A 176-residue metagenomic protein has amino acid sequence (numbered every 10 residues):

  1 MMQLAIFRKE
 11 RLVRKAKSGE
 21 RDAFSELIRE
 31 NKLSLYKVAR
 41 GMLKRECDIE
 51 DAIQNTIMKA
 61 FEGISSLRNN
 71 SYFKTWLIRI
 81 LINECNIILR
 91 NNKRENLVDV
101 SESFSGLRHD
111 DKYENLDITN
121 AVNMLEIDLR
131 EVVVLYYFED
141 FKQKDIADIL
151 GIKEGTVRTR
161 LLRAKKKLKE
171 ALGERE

Functional and structural regions predicted by a protein language model:
M1-F7, K15, K112, D117-T119 (+2 more regions): C-terminal edge and immediately downstream basic/flexible tail or linker adjoining helix-turn-helix-like DNA-binding
M1-Q3, K17-E26, Y36-N55, E154 (+1 more regions): Short, charged helix-capping/linker segments at alpha-helix termini
A5-K9, I87, K93-N123, K142: Internal acidic/polar
K17, K44-R45, N55-Y72, N91-N92: Sigma70-family region 2
K37, D51-M58, E62, S71-N83: Structural recognition of an alpha-helix C-terminal capping motif at a helix-to-coil junction
E62-R68, R79-V98, R163: Arg/Lys-rich amphipathic alpha helix in sigma70-family domain 2
T75, I82, N86, L129 (+1 more regions): DNA-recognition helix of helix-turn-helix
V132-Y136: A short pre-motif secondary-structure segment
